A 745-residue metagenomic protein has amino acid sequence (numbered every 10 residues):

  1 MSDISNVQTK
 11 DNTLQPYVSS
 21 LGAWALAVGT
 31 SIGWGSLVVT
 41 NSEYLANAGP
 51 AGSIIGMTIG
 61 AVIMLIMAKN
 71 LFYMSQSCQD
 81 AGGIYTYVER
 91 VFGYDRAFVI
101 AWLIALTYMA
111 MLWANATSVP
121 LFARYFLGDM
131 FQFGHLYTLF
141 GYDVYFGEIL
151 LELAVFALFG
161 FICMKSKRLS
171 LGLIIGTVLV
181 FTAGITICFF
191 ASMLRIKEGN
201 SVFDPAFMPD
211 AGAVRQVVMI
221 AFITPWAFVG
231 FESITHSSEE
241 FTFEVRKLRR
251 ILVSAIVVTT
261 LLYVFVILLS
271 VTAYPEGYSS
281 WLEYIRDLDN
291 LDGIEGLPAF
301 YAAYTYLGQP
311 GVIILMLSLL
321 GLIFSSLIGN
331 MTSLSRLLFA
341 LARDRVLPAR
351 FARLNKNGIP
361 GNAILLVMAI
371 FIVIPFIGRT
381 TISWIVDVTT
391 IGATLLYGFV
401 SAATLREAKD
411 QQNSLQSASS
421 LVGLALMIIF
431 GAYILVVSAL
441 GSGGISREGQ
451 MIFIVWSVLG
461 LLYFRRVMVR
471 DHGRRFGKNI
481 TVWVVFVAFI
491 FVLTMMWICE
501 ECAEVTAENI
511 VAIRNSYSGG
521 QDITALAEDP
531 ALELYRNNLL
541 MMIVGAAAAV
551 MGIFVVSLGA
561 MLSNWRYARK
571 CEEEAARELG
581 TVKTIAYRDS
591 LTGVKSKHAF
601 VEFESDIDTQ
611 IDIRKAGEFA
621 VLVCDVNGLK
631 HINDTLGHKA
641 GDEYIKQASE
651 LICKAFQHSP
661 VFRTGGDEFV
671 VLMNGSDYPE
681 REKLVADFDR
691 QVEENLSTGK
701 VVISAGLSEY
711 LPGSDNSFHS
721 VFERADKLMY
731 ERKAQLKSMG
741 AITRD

Functional and structural regions predicted by a protein language model:
M1-A51, M64-K69, F241: Membrane-interface "cap" regions at the ends of multi-pass membrane proteins
T9-P16, I54, F131-F146, I175-V312: Helix-loop-helix junctions that connect adjacent transmembrane segments in multi-pass membrane transporters
S36-Y142: Extracellular loop-to-transmembrane helix junctions
T86-E89, G93, G128-D129, I251-I328 (+2 more regions): TM-loop-TM module centered on a large, flexible mid-protein loop between adjacent transmembrane helices in multi-pass
A418-Y567: A generic transmembrane alpha-helix motif of multi-pass inner-membrane proteins
G552-S590, H598-D608, S659-P660: Signal-transducing coiled-coil linker helices
K583-Y587, V594-A620, N627-K654, F662-G666 (+4 more regions): Conserved long alpha-helical elements within nucleotide-processing catalytic cores of c-di-GMP signaling and class III
H638, E682-D689, E693, S697 (+1 more regions): Catalytic-core segments of nucleotide cyclases and related cyclic-nucleotide turnover enzymes
